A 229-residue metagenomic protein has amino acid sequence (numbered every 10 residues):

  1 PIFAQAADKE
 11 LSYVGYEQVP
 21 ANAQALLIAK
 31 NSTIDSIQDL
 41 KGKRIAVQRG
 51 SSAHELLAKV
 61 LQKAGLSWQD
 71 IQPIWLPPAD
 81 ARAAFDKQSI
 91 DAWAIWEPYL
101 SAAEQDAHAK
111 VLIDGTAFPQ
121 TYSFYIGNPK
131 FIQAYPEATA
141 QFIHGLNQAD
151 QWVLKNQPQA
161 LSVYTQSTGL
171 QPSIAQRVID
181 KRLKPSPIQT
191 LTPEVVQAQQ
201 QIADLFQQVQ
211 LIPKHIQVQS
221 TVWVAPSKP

Functional and structural regions predicted by a protein language model:
P1-S67, Q72-W75, D91-E97, K110 (+1 more regions): Short, glycine-/small- and polar/acidic-enriched structural segments that line small-molecule recognition paths
Q5, Q62, Q105, Q166 (+2 more regions): Short polybasic/polar patches that bind polyanions
K9, L66, L170, L211-I212: Helix N-cap/coil-helix junction residues
I74, A79-Q166: Pocket-lining segment of extracytoplasmic ligand-binding domains
A134-L211: Secondary-structure end/capping motifs
A203-P229: Conserved C-terminal helix/tail region of periplasmic/extracytoplasmic solute-binding proteins
